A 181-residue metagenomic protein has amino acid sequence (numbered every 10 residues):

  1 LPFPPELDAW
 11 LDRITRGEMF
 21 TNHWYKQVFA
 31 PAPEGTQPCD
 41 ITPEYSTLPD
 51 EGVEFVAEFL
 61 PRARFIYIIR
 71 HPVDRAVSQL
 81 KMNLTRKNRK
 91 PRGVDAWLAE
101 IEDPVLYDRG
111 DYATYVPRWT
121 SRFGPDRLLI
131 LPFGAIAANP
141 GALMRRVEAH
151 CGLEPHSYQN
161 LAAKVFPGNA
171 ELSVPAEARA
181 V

Functional and structural regions predicted by a protein language model:
L1, P43-S46, R70-R75, K81-M82 (+2 more regions): Short, solvent-exposed loop/turn segments at secondary-structure junctions
L1-L60, M82-P104: PAPS-dependent sulfation machinery
Y25-E34, Y112-R127: CE4/NodB-like, metal-dependent polysaccharide N-deacetylase domain that modifies extracellular/periplasmic N-acetylated
E51-G52, A76-K81, N88, G141-M144 (+1 more regions): Short aromatic-enriched loop/helix-cap "lid" or pocket-rim segments at secondary-structure transitions that line
F59-Q79, Y112: Conserved phosphate-donor/acceptor-positioning beta-strand/loop module used by diverse small-molecule
R70, P117-V181: The conserved 3'-phosphoadenosine-5'-phosphosulfate
P104-D111: Acceptor-substrate binding/catalytic loop of class I
